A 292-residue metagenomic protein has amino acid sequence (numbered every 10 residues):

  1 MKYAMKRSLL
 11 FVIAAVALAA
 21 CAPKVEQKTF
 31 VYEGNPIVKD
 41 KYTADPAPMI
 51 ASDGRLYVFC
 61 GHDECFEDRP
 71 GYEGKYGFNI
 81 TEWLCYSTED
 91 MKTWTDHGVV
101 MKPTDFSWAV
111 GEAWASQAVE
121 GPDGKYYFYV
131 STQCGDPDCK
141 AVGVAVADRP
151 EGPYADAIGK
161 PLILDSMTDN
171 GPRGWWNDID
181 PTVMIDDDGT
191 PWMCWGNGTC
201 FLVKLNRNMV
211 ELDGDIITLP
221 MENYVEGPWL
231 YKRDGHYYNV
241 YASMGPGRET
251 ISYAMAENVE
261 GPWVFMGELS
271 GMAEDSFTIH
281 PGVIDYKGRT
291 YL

Functional and structural regions predicted by a protein language model:
M1-M5: N-terminal secretory signal peptides that target proteins for export/translocation
K6-V12: Sec-dependent signal peptide recognition, specifically the positively charged N-region followed immediately by
I13-A22: Hydrophobic h-region of N-terminal signal peptides that target proteins for export in Gram-negative bacteria
C21-L292: Carbohydrate-active catalytic/glycan-binding domains of CAZyme proteins, especially the secreted or lumenal ectodomains
